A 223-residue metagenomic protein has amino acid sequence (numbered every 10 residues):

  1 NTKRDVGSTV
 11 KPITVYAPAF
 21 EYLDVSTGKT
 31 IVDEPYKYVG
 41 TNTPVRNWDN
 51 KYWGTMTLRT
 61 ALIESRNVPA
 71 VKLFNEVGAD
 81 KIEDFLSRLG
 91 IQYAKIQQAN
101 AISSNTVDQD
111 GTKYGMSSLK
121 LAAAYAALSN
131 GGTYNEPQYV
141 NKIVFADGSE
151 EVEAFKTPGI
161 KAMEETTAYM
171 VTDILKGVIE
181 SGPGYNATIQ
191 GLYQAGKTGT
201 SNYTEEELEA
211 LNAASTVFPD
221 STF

Functional and structural regions predicted by a protein language model:
N1, Y114-A123, A127-F223: A penicillin-recognizing enzyme superfamily signal
N1-T2, N67, K95-A101, K156-T157 (+1 more regions): Glycine- and acidic
K3, N50, R66, V107 (+2 more regions): Short glycine- and Lys/Arg-enriched binding-loop motifs that mark or flank ligand-binding interfaces
D5, Y36-Y38, M56, N67-P69 (+5 more regions): Solvent-exposed loop/turn segments at secondary-structure junctions within structured extracellular/periplasmic domains
D5-I31, A61, A124-L128, V171: Active-site SXXK
S8-I13, T55, N67, Y114 (+2 more regions): Short alpha-helical patches at coil-to-helix transitions and adjacent helical residues in well-structured domains
V25-I82, Q97, Y134, A146-T172 (+1 more regions): Conserved catalytic neighborhood of penicillin-recognizing serine enzymes
T43-R46, G78-A123: Mid-domain, small-residue-enriched loop/turn segments at the edges of structured enzyme/sensor domains
